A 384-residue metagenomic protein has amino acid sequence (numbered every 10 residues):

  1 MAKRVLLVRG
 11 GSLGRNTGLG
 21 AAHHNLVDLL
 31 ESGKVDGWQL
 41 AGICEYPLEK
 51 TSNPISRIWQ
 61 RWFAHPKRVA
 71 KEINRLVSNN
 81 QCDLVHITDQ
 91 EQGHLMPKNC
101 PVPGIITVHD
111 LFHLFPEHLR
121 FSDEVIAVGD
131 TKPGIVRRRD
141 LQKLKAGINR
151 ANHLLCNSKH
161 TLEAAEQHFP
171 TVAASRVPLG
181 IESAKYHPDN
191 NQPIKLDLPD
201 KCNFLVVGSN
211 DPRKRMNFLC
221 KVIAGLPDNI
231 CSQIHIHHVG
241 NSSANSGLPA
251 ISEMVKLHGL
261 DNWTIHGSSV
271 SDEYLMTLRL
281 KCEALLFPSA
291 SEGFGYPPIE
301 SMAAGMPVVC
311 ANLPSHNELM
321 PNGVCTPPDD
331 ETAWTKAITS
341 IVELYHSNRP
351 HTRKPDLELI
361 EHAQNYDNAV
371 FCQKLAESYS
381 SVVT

Functional and structural regions predicted by a protein language model:
R4-M96, V255: Active-site donor-binding segments of glycosyltransferases and PAPS-dependent sulfotransferases
A21, N25, D211-G225, P249: A conserved mid-protein helix/loop that constitutes part of the nucleotide-sugar donor-binding site
E124, V128-L154: Membrane-proximal helix-turn-helix segments that form the acceptor-binding/catalytic region of lipid-linked
L196-K214, C220-I223, I236-H237: Conserved donor-binding/catalytic core segment of Leloir-type glycosyltransferases
L248-E273: Nucleotide-activated donor-binding/catalytic signature segment of Leloir-type glycosyltransferases, i.e., the conserved
A290: Aromatic "clamp/platform" in nucleotide-sugar-dependent glycosyltransferases that forms part of the donor/acceptor
P298, A303, P307-C310: Short hydrophobic beta-strand element within catalytic cores of glycosyltransferases and related nucleotide-activated
V324-T332, K336, I341-R349: Conserved acidic donor-binding segment of nucleotide-sugar-dependent glycosyltransferases
